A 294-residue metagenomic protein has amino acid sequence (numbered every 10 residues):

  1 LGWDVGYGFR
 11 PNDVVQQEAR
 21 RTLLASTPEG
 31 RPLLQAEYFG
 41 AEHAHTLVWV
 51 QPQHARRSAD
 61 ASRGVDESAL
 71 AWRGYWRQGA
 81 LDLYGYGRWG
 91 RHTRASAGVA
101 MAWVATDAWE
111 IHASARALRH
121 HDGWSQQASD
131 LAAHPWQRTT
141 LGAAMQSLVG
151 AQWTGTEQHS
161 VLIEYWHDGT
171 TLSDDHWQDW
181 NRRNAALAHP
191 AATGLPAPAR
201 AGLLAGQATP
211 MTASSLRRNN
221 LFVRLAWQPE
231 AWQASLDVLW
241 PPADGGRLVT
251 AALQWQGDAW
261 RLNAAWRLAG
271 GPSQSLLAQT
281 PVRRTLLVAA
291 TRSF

Functional and structural regions predicted by a protein language model:
L1-P52, G271: Outer membrane beta-barrel
Y7-P11, R57-V65, A95-A100, G123-L131 (+4 more regions): Outer-membrane beta-barrel translocator domains and adjoining extracellular loop/strand segments of Gram-negative
E18-T22, A55-D60, Y86, D130-R138 (+4 more regions): Extracellular loop and loop/strand-boundary signature of outer-membrane beta-barrel proteins
R20, H45-Q53, Q78-R91, A97-M101 (+4 more regions): Transmembrane beta-strand segments that form the barrel wall of outer-membrane beta-barrel proteins
P28-P32, F39, D66-L70, T93-A97 (+4 more regions): Residues that define the transmembrane beta-barrel architecture of outer-membrane proteins
P32, A41-H45, S68-L70, G79-L83 (+7 more regions): Outer-envelope beta-barrel architecture signal
R77-A80, A102-V238: Detector for outer-membrane/organellar transmembrane beta-barrel domains, recognizing the amphipathic beta-strand
V223, W260-R261, W266-L268, T280-F294: Outer-membrane beta-barrel "beta-signal"
